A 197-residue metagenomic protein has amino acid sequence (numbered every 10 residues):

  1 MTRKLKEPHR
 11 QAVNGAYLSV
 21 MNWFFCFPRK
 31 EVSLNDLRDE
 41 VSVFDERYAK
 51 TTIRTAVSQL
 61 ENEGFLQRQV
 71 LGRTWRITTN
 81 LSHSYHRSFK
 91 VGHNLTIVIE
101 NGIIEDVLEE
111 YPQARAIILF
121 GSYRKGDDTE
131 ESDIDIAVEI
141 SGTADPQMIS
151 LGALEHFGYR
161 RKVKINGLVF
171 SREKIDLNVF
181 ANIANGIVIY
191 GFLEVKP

Functional and structural regions predicted by a protein language model:
M1-Q113, K125-E131, S141-P197: Catalytic core of pol beta-like nucleotidyltransferases
A116-Y123: Short helix-loop-helix/strand-helix junction enriched in hydrophobic and basic residues
I136-E139: Short beta-strand->loop micro-motif that forms the acidic, two-metal-ion catalytic signature in nucleotide-processing
